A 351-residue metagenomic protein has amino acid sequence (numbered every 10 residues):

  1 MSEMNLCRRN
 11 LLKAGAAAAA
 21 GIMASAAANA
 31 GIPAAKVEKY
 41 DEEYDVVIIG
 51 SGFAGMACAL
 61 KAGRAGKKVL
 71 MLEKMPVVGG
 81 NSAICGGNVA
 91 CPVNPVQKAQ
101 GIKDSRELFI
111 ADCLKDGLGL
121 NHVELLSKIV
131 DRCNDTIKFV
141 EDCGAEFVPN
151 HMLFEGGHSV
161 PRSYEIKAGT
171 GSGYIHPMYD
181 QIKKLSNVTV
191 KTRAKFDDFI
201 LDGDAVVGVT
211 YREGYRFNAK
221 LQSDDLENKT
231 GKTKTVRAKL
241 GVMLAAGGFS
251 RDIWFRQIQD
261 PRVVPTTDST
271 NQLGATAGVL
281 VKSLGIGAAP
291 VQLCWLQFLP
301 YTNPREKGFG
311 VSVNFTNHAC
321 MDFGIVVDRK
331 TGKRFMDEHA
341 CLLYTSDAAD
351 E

Functional and structural regions predicted by a protein language model:
S2-A18: N-terminal secretory signal peptides and thylakoid transit peptides that target proteins across membranes
A14, A35, K68, K74-T189 (+5 more regions): Conserved N-terminal/central alpha/beta ligand/cofactor-binding core
G31-E42: A short, basic/flexible loop-to-alpha-helix module at the beginning of a structural domain
Y40-G52: Beta1/beta-strand and adjacent pyrophosphate-binding region of the FAD-binding site in flavoprotein oxidoreductases
G55: N-terminal Rossmann-fold NAD(P) dinucleotide-binding loop
A62: Aromatic pocket-lining residues of Rossmann-like dinucleotide-binding sites
F217-K307: Glycine-rich loop(s) and the adjacent beta-strand/alpha-helix scaffold that form part
Y344-E351: Conserved small/polar residues in nucleotide/adenosyl-binding loops
